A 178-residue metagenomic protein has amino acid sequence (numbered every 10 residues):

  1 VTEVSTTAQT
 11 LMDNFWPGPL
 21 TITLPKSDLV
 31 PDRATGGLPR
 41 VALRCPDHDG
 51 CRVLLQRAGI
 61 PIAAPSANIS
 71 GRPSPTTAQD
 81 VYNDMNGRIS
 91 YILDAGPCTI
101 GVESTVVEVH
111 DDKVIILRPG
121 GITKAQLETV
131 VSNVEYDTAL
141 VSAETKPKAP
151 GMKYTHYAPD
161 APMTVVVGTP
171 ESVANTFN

Functional and structural regions predicted by a protein language model:
V1-N178: Active-site-adjacent structural elements in enzyme catalytic cores
